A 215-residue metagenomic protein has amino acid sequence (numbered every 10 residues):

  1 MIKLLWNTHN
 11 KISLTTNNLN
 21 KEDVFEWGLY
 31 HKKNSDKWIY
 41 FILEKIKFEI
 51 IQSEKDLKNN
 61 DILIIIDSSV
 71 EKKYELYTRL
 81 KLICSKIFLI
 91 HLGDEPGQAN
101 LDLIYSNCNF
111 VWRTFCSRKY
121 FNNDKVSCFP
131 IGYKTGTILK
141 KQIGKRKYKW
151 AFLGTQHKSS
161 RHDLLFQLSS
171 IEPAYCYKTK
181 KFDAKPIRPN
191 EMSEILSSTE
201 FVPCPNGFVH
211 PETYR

Functional and structural regions predicted by a protein language model:
M1-R215: Nucleotide-sugar donor-binding catalytic core of glycosyltransferases
